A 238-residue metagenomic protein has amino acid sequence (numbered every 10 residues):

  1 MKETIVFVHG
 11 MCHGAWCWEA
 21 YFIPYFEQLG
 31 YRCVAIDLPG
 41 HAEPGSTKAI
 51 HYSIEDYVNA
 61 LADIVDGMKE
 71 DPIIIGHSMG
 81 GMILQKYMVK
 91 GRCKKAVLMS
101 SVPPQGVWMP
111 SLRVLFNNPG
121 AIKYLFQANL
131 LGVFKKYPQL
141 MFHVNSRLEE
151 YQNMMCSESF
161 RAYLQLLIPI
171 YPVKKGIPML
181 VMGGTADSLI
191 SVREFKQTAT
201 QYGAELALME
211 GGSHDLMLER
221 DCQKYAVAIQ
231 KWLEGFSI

Functional and structural regions predicted by a protein language model:
G10-G14, S78, T185: Active-site glycine-rich loops that stabilize anionic/oxyanionic intermediates across multiple enzyme folds
M11-I23: The serine-hydrolase catalytic nucleophile loop
F26-G45: Conserved alpha/beta-hydrolase
G40-P72: Active-site loop/oxyanion-hole signature of alpha/beta-hydrolase fold enzymes
R92-F126, A162-P169: Flexible "cap/lid" loop of the alpha/beta hydrolase fold
K175, V181-G183: Short beta-strand/loop motif that positions the catalytic acidic residue of the alpha/beta-hydrolase fold
G183-G212: Conserved loop-alpha-helix segment in the C-terminal half of the alpha/beta-hydrolase fold that carries the catalytic
A207-I238: Catalytic active-site module of serine/aspartate enzymes centered on a nucleophile-bearing elbow/loop
